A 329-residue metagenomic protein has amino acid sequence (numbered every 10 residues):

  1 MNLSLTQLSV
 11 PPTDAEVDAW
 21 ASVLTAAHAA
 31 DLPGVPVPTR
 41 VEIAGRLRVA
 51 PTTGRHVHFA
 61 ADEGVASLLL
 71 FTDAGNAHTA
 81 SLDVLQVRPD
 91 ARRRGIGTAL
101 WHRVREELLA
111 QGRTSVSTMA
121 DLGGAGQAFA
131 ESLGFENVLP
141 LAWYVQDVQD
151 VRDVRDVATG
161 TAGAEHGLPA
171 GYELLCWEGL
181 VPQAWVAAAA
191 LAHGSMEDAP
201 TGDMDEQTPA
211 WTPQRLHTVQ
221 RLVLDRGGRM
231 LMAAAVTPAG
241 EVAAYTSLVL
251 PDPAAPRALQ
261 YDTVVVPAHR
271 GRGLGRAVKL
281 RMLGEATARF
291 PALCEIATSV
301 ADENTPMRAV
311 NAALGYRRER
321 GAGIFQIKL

Functional and structural regions predicted by a protein language model:
M1-R46, T53-G54, H166-Q214: Short amphipathic alpha-helix that is part of the acyltransferase structural core
G45-A60, G64, H78-S81, R221-A233: A short helix-loop-beta-strand connector motif used in the catalytic cores of GNAT acetyltransferases and, in some
H58-F71, T79-S81, M232-A234, E241-L250 (+1 more regions): Conserved beta-strand in the GNAT
A80, L108-D121, R257, A286-S299: Conserved GNAT acetyl-CoA-binding A-motif
V87, R93-E106, S132, V265 (+2 more regions): Conserved acetyl-CoA-binding loop-helix of GNAT-fold acetyltransferases
P89, R93, W101-A184, A322-I327: Acyl-donor-binding surface of acyltransferase catalytic domains
Q127, A244-T246, L259-Q260, R272 (+2 more regions): Conserved N-terminal glycine/acidic-rich loop preference
F135-V157, G284-L329: Active-site/acyl-donor-binding loops of N-acyltransferases
